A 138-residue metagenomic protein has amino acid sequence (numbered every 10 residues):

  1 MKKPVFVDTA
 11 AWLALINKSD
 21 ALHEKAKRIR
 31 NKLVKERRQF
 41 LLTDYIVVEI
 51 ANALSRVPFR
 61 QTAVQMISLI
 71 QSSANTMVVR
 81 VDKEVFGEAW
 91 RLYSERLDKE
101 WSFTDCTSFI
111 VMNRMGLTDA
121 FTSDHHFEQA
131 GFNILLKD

Functional and structural regions predicted by a protein language model:
M1-L42, S55-I67, D138: Short, well-structured N-terminal submotif of metal-dependent ribonuclease cores
K2, F109-I110, R114-D138: Acidic, PIN/NYN-like endoribonuclease modules and their adjacent C-terminal/linker elements
D8, E49, D105, D124: Acidic active-site catalytic centers that drive phospho-/nucleotidyl reactions and related ester hydrolyses
E36-R37, S73, A130: Structured helix-beta-strand junction loops
M77-T118: Active-site neighborhoods of divalent-metal-dependent phosphate/nucleic-acid chemistry enzymes
